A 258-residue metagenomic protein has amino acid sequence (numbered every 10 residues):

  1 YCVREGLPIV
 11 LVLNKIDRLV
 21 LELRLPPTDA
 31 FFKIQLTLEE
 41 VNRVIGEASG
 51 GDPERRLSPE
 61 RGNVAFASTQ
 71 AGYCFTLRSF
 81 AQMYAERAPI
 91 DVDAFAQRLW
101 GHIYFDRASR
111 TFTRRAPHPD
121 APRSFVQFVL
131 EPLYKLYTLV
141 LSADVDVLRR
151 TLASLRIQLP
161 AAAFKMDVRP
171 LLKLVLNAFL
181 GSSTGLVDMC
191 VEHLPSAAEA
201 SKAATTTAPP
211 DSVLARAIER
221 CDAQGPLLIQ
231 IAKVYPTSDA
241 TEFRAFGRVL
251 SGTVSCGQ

Functional and structural regions predicted by a protein language model:
Y1-Q258: Structural and coupling elements of P-loop NTPases
